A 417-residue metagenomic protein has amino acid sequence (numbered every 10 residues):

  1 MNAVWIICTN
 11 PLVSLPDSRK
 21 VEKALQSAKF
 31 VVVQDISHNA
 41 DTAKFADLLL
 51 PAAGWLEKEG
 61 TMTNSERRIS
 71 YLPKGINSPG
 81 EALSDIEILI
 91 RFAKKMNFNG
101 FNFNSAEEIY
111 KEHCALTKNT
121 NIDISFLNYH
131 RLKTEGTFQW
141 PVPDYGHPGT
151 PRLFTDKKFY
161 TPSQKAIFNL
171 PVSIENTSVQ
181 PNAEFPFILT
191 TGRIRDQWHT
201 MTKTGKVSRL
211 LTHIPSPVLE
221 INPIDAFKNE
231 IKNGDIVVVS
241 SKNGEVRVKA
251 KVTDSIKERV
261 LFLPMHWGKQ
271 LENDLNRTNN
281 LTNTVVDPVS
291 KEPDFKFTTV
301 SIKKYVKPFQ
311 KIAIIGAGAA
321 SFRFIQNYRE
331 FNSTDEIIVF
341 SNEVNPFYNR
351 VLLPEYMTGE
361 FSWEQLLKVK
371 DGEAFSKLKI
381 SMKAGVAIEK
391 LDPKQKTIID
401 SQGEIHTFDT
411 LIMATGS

Functional and structural regions predicted by a protein language model:
V4, V31, L49-P51, S381 (+1 more regions): Short, well-ordered beta-strand core segments
I7, Q34, A52, A414-T415: Short, well-ordered coil/turn residues at beta-beta hairpins and beta-strand->alpha-helix junctions within
I36-P73: Flexible glycine/proline-rich, aromatic-decorated loop/lid segments
P79-E135, T200, T204-E220, I224-Q310: Long, contiguous, secondary-structure-rich segments that constitute the structural scaffold of globular domains
I109-R209: Long, low-complexity segments enriched in small/aliphatic residues
F309-S381: Beta1-alpha1 glycine-rich phosphate/pyrophosphate-binding loop at the start of Rossmann-like nucleotide-binding domains
I312-A313, K368-S417: FAD-binding core/adjacent interface of flavoenzyme oxidoreductases
